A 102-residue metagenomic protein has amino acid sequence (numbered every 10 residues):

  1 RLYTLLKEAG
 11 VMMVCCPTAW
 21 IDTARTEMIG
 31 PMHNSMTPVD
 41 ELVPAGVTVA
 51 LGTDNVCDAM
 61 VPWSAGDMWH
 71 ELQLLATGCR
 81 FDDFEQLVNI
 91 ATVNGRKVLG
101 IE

Functional and structural regions predicted by a protein language model:
T4: Active-site core of glycosidic bond-cleaving carbohydrate-active enzymes
K7-G10, C15-A24, N34-E102: His/Asp/Glu-enriched, well-ordered alpha-helical/loop segment that forms or immediately abuts the divalent-metal
T26-G30: Short, flexible loop segments at the rims of nucleotide/cofactor-binding pockets, characterized by
